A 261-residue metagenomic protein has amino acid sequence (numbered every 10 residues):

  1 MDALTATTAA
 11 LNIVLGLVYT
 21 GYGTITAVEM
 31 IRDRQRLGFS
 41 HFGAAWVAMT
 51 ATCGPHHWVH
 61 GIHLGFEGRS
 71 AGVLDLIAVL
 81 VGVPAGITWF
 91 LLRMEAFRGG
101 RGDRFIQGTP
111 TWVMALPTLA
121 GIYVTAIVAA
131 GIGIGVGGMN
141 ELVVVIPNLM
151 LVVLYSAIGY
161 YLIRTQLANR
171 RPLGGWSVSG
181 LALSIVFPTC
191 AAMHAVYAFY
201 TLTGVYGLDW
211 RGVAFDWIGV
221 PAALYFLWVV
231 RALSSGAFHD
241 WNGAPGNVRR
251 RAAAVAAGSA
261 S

Functional and structural regions predicted by a protein language model:
M1-S261: Polytopic alpha-helical membrane-helix bundles and their juxtamembrane interface segments in multi-pass membrane
